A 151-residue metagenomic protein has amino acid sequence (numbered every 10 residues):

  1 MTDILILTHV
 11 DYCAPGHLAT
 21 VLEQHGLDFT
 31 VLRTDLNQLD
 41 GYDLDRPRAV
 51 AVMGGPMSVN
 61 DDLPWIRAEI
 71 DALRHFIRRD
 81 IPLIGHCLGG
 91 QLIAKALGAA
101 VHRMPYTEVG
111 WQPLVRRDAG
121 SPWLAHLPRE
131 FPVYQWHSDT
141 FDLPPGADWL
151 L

Functional and structural regions predicted by a protein language model:
M1-I81: N-terminal beta1-alpha1 cap of cysteine-dependent amidohydrolase-like domains
L7-T8, H86, Y134: Active-site-adjacent beta-strand anchor residues
Y12-C13, Q91, D142: Short alpha-helical
P47-S121: Cysteine-nucleophile active-site neighborhood
L97-L151: Pocket-forming structural segment of enzyme catalytic cores
